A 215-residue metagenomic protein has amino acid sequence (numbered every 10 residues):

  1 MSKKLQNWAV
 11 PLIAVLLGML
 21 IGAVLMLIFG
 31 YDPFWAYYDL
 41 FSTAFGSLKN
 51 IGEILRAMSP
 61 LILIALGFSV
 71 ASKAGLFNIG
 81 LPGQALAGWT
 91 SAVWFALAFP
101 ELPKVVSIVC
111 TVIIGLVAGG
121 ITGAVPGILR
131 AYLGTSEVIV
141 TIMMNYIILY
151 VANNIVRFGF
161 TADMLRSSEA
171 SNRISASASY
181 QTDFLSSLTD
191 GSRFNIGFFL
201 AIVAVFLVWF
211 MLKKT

Functional and structural regions predicted by a protein language model:
K4, L86, T90, L116 (+1 more regions): Transmembrane helix-bundle signature of multi-pass membrane transporters/permeases
L5-V10, S42-L55, G80, V105-V109 (+1 more regions): Interfacial loop-to-helix junctions that mark the boundaries of transmembrane helices in multi-pass membrane
N7-I28: N-terminal signal-anchor transmembrane alpha helix
A23-A44, G159-R173: Interfacial/capping segments of alpha-helical transmembrane domains
L25-F29, W35, F45-A98, V112 (+1 more regions): Single transmembrane alpha-helix segments in multi-pass membrane proteins
F29-Y31, F99-E101, G134, V156-F160 (+1 more regions): Short helix-capping/hinge motifs at transmembrane helix termini and TM-loop junctions
L55, L102-V105, R130-L133, R157-S167: A cytosolic-side transmembrane-helix exit/cap motif
T141, N145-K214: Transmembrane helix-bundle core of multi-pass membrane transporters and related energy-transducing complexes
